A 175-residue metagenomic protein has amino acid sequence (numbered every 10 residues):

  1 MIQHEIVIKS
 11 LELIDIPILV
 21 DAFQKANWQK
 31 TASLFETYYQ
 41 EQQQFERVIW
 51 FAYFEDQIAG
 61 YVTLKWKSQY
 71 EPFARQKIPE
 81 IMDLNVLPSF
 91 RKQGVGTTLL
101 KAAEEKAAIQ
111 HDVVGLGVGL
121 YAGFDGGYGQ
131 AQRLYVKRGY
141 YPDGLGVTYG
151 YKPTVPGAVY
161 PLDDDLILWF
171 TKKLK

Functional and structural regions predicted by a protein language model:
H4-L19: A short beta-loop-alpha structural element at the N-terminal edge of CoA-dependent acyl/N-acetyltransferase catalytic
W28-F51: Active-site rim helix/loop that mediates acceptor-substrate recognition in acyltransferases
F51, Q57-S68, E80-N85: Conserved beta-strand in the GNAT
A74-P88, G115-V118: Conserved acetyl-CoA binding element of GNAT-fold acetyltransferases
V86, K92-E105, G129: Conserved acetyl-CoA-binding loop-helix of GNAT-fold acetyltransferases
T97, Y121-D163: Conserved active-site alpha-helix within GNAT-family acetyltransferase domains
T98-V114, Y141: Conserved acyl-CoA
A107-G127: Conserved GNAT acetyl-CoA-binding A-motif
